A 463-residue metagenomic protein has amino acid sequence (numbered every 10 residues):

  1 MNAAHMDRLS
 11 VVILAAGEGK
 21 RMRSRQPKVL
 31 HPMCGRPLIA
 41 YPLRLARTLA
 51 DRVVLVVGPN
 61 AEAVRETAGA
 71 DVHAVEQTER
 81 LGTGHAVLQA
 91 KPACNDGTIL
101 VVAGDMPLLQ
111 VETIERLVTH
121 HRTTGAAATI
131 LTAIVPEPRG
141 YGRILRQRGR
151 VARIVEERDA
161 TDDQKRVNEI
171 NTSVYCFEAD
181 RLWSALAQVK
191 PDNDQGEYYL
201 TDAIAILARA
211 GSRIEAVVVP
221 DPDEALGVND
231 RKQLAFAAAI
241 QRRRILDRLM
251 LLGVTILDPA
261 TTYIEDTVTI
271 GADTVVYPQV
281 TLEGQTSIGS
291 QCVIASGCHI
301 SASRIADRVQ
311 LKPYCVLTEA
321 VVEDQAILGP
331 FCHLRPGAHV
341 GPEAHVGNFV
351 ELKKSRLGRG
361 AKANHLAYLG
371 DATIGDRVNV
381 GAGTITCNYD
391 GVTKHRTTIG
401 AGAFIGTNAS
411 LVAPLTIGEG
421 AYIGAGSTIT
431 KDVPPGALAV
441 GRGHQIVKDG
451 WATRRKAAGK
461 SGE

Functional and structural regions predicted by a protein language model:
M1-S10, P32, R36-T119, T123 (+1 more regions): Conserved N-terminal catalytic core of the sugar/cofactor nucleotidyltransferase
A3-D7, N168-G271: Conserved alpha/beta core of the MobA/IspD/sugar-nucleotide pyrophosphorylase nucleotidyltransferase superfamily
L9-S10, L43, R52, K91 (+10 more regions): Catalytic cores of nucleotide-enabled group-transfer and carboxylate-activating enzymes in metabolic and assembly-line
E62, A70, L109-D194, T201 (+2 more regions): Conserved core of the sugar-phosphate nucleotidyltransferase
T262-P342: Acidic, glycine-rich loop-and-beta core segments that form the ion-binding/anion-interacting portion of active sites
Q310-E463: Glycine-rich hexapeptide-repeat left-handed beta-helix
